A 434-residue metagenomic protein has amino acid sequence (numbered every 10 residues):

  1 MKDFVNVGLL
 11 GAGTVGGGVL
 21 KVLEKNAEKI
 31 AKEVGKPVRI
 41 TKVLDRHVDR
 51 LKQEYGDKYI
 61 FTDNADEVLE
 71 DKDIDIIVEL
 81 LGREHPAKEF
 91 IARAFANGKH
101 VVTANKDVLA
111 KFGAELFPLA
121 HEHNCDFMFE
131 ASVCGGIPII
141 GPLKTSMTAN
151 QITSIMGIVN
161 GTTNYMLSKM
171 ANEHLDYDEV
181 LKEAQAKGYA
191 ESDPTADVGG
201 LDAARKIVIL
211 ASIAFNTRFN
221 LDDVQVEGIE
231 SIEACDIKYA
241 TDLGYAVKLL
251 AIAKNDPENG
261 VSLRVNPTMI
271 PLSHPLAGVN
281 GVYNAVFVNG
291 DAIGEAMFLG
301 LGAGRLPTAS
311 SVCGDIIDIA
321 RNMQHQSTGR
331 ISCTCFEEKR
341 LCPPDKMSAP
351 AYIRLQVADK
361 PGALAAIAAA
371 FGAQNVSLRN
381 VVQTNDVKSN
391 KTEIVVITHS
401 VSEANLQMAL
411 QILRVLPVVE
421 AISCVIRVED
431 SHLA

Functional and structural regions predicted by a protein language model:
M1-N97: N-terminal glycine-/serine-/threonine-rich beta1-alpha1-beta2 phosphate-ribose binding loop of Rossmann-like
P86-R93, K106-K144: Rossmann-fold NAD(P)-binding glycine/threonine-rich loop
H100-V102, L378: A short hydrophobic/small-residue beta-strand
I139-I152, T163-L175, R205-F219, D315: Oxidoreductase and adenylate-handling cofactor-binding alpha/beta cores
V180-G278, Y283-A285: Substrate-binding/catalytic subdomain of NAD(P)-dependent oxidoreductase enzymes
N266-D291, R305, G372, S377-K388: Low-complexity, glycine/alanine/valine/leucine- and proline-rich hydrophobic stretches
G294-A296, G300-L306: Glycine-rich phosphate/pyrophosphate-binding beta-alpha loops
S311, I316-A434: A conserved regulatory-domain signal marking ACT and ACT-like small-molecule sensing domains and adjacent regulatory
